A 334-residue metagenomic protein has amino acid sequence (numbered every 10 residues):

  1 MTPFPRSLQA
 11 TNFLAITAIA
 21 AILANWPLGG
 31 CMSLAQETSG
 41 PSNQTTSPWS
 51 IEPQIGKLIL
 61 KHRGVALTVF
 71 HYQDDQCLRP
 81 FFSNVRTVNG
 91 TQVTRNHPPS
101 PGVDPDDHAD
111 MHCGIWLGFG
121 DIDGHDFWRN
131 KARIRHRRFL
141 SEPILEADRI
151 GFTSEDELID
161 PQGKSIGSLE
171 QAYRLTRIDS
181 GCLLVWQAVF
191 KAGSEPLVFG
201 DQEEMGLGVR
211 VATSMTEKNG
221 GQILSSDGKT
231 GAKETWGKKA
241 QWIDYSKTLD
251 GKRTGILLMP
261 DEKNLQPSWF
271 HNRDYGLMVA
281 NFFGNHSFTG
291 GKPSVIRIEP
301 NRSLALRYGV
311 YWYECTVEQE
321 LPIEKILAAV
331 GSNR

Functional and structural regions predicted by a protein language model:
M1-A10: N-terminal secretory signal peptides that target proteins for export/translocation
N12-G30: Bacterial N-terminal signal peptides
C31-A35: Boundary at the C-terminal end of the N-terminal hydrophobic targeting segment
E37-D107, I178, Q187, E262 (+1 more regions): Beta-strand-rich N-terminal accessory domains
F70-D75, P80-N84, R177-S225: Acidic (Asp/Glu-rich), glycine- and aromatic
D107-S180: Extended, loop-rich substrate-binding clefts of extracytoplasmic carbohydrate-active enzymes
P196-W269: Active-site/ligand-binding surface loops and adjacent short beta/alpha elements that line catalytic pockets across
L258-R334: Beta-strand-rich recognition/accessory modules
